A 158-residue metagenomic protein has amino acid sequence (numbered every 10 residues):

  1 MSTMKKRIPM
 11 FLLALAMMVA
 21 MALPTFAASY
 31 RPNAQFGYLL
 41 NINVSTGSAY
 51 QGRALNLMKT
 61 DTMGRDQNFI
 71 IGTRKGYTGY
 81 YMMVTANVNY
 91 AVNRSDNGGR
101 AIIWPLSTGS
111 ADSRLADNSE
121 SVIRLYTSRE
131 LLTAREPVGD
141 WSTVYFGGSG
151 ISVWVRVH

Functional and structural regions predicted by a protein language model:
S2-L12: Bacterial N-terminal signal peptides that target proteins for export
I8-P9, A22-F26: Alpha-helical hydrophobic membrane-insertion segments
L12-A22: Bacterial N-terminal signal peptides
A28-H158: Lectin-like carbohydrate-binding module/patch detector with strong preference for beta-trefoil
